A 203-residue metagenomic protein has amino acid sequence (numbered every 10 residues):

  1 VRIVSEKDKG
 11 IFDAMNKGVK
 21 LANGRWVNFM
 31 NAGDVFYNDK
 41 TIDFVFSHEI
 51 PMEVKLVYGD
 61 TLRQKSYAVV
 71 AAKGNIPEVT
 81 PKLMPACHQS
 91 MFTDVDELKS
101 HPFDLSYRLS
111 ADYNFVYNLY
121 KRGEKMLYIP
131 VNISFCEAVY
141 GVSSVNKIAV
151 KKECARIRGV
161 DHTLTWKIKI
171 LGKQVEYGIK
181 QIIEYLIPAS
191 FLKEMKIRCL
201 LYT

Functional and structural regions predicted by a protein language model:
V1-R2, K196-R198: Short, intrinsically disordered, charge-balanced linker/junction segments flanking boundaries in proteins
V1-S144: Nucleotide-sugar donor-binding/catalytic module of glycosyltransferases that assemble extracellular/cell-envelope
A22, G123, D161-H162, I187: A broad structural signal for alpha-helix termini and local helix breaks/kinks
R108-K121, K180-M195: A short, terminal or domain-edge coil/loop segment
N132, S144-I168: Catalytic core of nucleotide-sugar-dependent glycosyltransferases
C154-I157, Q174-Y177, E194-K196: Short alpha-helical linear motifs
T163-L186, S190: A transmembrane-helix-recognition feature enriched in membrane-embedded lipid enzymes and envelope glyco-/phospholipid
Y202-T203: Conserved small/polar residues in nucleotide/adenosyl-binding loops
